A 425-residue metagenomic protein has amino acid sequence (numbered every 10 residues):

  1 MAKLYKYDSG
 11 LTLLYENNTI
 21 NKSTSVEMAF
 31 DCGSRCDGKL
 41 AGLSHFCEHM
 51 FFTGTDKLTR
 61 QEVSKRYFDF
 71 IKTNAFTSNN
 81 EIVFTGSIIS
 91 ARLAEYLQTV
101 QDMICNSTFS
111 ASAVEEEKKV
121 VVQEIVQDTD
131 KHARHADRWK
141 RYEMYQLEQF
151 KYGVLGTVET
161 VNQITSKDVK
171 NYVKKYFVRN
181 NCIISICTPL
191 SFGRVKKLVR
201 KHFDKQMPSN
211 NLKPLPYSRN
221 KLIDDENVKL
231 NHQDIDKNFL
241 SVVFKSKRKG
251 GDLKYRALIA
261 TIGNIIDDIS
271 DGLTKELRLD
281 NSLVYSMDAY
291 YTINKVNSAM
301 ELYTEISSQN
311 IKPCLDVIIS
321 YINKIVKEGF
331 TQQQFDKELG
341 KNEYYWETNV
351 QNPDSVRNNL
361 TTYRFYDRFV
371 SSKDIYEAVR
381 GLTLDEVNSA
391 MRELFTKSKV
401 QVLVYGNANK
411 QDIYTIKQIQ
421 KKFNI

Functional and structural regions predicted by a protein language model:
M1-S23: N- or domain-start disorder-to-order transition segments that initiate the globular core
G10, M28, H45, F84 (+12 more regions): Buried hydrophobic packing residues in well-ordered domains
E16-N21, S25-A29, N210-G272, A378: His/Glu-based metal-binding/catalytic segments typifying zinc-dependent metallopeptidases
S25-I89, K151-V154, I265-L283, N294: M16/MPP (pitrilysin/insulinase) zinc-metallopeptidase core fold and M16-derived inactive scaffolds
F30, T55-D56, R60-Y172, G193 (+4 more regions): Acidic/histidine-enriched segments that form metal/cofactor-coordinating and catalytic pocket/exosite environments
Q146, F150-L155, E159, V178-R179 (+2 more regions): An aromatic/glycine/proline-enriched structural segment found at the starts of mature extracellular/organellar domains
I183-P189, Q333-I425: C-terminal regions of mature proteins
V228-V242, R278-M300, S308-I318, T331 (+1 more regions): A glycine-rich, aromatic-flanked flexible loop/lid motif
